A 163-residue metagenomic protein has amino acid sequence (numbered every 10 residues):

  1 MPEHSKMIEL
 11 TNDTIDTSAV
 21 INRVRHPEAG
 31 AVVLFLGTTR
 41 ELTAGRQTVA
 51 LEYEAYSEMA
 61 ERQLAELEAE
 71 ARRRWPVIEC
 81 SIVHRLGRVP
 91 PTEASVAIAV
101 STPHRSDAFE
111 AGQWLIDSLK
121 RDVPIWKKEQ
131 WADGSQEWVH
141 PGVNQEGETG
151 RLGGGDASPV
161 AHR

Functional and structural regions predicted by a protein language model:
M1-S95, S101-Q113, D117-R163: N-terminal, polar/charged subdomain of small-to-medium soluble alpha/beta proteins
